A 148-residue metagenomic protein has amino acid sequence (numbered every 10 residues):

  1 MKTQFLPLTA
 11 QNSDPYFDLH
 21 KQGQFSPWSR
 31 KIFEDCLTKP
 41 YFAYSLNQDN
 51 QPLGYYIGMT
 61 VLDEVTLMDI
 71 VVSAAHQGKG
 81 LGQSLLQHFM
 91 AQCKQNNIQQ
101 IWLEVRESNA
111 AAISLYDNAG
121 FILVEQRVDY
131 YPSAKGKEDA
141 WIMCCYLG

Functional and structural regions predicted by a protein language model:
T3-A75, L86-H88, Q92, N96 (+2 more regions): Acetyl-CoA-dependent GNAT
L67, I101-V105: Conserved hydrophobic beta-strand within the GNAT/NAT acetyltransferase core sheet that lines the active-site cleft
H76, G80: Glycine-rich phosphate-binding loop
L86, N109-A112, D129-A134: Short glycine/proline-centered loop/turn elements that form peptide/ligand docking sites
F89-C93, I101, A112: Short hydrophobic clusters on alpha-helical segments that form packing/core surfaces in small helical domains
E104, D117, I122-D139: Conserved catalytic-core motifs of GNAT/GCN5-like acyltransferases
E138-G148: Terminal substrate-recognition subdomain of acyl/acetyltransferases
